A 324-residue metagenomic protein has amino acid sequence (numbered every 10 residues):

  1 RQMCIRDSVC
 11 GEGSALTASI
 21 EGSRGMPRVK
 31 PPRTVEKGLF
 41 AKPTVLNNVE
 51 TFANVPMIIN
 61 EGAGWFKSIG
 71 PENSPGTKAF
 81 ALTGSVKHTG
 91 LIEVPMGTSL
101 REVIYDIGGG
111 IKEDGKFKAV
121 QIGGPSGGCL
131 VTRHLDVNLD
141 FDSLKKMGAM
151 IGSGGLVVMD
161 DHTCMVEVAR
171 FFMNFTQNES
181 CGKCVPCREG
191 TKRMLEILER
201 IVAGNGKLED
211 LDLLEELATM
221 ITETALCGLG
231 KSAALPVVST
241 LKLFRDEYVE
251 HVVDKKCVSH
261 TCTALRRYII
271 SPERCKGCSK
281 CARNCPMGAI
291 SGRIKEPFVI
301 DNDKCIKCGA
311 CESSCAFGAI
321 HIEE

Functional and structural regions predicted by a protein language model:
Q2, R6-M96, G108: Hydrophobic alpha-helical positions that pack around
C10-A15, P95, S126-L139, L198-E199 (+1 more regions): Short glycine/threonine-rich loop-to-helix capping motif typified by GTGT followed within a few residues by an Asp-Pro
G11, G97, C181-C187, C227 (+4 more regions): Short cysteine clusters
M96-K112: Short amphipathic, charge-patterned alpha-helical segments
G110-G115, E179, G204-L208, I322-E323: Secondary-structure transition/capping motifs at alpha-helix termini and the adjoining loop/turn into the next element
K112-K146, K242, G309: Terminal amphipathic helices with adjacent charged low-complexity linkers/tails
D136-R267, P272, G292-P297: Ferredoxin-type iron-sulfur electron-transfer modules in oxidoreductases and energy-metabolism complexes
P186-K192, I270, K280-V299, A310-E324: Iron-sulfur cluster-binding cysteine motifs and their immediate structural context in ferredoxin-like electron-transfer
